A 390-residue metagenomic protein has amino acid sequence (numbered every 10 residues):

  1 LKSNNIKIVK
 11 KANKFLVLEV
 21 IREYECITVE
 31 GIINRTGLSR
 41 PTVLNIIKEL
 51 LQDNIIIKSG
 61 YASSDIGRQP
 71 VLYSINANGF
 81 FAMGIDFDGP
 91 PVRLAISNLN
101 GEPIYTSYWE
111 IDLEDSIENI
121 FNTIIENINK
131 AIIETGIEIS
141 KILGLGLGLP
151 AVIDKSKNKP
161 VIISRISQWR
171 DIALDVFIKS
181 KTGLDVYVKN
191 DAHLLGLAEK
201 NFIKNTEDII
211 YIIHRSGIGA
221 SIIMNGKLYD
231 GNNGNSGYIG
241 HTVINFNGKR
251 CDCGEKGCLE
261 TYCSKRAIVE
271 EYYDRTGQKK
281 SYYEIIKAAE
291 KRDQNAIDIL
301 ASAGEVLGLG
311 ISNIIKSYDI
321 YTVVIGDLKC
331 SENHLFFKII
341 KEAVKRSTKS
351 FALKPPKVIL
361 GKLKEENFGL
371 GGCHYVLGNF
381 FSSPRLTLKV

Functional and structural regions predicted by a protein language model:
L1-S59, D65-S140, T182, L259-V390: ATP-binding/phosphotransfer module of carbohydrate and carboxylate kinases, centering on a glycine-rich
S64, I137, V152-K155, L194-G196 (+4 more regions): Short, active-site-adjacent cap segments at secondary-structure transitions
A82-D86, I142-G146, I209-I213, G219-S221: Short glycine-aspartate micro-motif
N98, K155, I223: Short, acidic, Ser/Thr-enriched surface-loop or helix-capping motifs
T106-Y108, S116-I120, R170, L174-A288: Glycine/GP-enriched mid-protein hinge/lid loop-to-helix segment characteristic of carbohydrate kinases
E110-D208, L335-S347: Glycine-rich phosphate-binding loop and adjoining helix at the ATP-binding site of ATP-dependent phosphoryl-transfer
L143-G146, V243, V324: Residues embedded in well-ordered beta-strands within globular domains across many folds
